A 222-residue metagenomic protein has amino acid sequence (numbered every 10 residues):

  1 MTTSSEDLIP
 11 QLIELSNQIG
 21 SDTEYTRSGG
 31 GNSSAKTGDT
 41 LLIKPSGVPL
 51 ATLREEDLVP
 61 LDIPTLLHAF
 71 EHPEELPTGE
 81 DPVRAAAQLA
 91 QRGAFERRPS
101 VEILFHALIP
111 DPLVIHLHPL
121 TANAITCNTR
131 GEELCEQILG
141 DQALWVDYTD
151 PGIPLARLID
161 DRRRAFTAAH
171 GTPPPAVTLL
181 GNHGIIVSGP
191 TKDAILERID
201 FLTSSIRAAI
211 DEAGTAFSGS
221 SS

Functional and structural regions predicted by a protein language model:
M1-S222: Glycine-rich flexible loops
